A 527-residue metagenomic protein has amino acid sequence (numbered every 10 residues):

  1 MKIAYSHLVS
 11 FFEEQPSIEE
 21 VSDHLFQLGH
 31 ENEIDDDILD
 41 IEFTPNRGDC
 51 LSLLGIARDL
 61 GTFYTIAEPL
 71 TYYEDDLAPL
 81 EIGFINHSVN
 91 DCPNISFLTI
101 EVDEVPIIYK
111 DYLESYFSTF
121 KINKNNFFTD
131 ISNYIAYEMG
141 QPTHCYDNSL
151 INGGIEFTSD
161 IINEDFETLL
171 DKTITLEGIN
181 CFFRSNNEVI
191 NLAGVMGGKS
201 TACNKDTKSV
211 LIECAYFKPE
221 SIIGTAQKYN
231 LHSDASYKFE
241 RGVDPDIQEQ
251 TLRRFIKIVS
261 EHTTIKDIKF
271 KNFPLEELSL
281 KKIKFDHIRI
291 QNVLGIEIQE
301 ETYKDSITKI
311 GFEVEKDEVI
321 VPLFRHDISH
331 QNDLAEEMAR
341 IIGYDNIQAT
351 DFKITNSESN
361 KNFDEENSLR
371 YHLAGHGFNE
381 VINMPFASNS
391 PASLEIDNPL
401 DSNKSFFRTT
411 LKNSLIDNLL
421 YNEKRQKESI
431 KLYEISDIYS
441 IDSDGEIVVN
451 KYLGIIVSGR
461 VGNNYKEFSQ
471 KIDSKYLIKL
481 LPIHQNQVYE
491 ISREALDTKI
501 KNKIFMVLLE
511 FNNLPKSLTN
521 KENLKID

Functional and structural regions predicted by a protein language model:
M1-L77, T99, N186-N187, L211 (+4 more regions): Phosphate-backbone binding interfaces of nucleic-acid-interacting proteins
K2-L8, D37-P45, P93-E101, D234-R241 (+8 more regions): Short, hydrophobic beta-strand segments
E19, Y73-L98, I107-I108: Phosphate/adenylate-binding "loop-and-lid" substructures adjacent to NTP/NAD/dNTP-binding pockets in NTP-dependent
V21-D35, Y303-S306, I430, L518-I526: Edge strands and adjacent loops of beta-rich recognition modules
Q27, G55, D59, I283-Y433: Extended, well-folded interaction surfaces typified by the phenylalanyl-tRNA synthetase beta subunit core
N46-L51, F324-Q331, L514-P515: Short, charged/polar, Gly/Pro-enriched secondary-structure boundary elements
L60-N86, T263-I290: Terminal amphipathic helices with adjacent charged low-complexity linkers/tails
V102-Y134, E138, P142-L275, G377-D527: TRNA-recognition modules of translation machinery and tRNA-sensing kinases, especially anticodon-binding
